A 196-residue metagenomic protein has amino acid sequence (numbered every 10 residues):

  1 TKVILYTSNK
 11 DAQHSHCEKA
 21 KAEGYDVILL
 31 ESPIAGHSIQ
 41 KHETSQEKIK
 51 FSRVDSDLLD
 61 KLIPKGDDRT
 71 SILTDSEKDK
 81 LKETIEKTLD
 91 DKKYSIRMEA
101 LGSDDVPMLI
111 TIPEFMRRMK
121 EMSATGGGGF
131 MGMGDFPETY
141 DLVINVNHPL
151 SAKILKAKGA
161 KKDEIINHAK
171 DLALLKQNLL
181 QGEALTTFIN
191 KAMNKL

Functional and structural regions predicted by a protein language model:
T1-L196: Long, intrinsically disordered, charge-dense linkers/tails
